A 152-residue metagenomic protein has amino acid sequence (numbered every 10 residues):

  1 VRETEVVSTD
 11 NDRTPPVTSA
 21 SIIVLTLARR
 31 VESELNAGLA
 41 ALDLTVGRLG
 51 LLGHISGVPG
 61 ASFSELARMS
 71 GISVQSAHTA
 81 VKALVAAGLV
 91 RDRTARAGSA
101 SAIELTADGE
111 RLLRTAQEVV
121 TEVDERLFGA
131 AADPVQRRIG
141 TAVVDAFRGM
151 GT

Functional and structural regions predicted by a protein language model:
V1-L42, L89, A102-L105, R111 (+1 more regions): N-terminal leader segment of winged-helix/HTH proteins
N11-R13, R68, A86, A100 (+1 more regions): Short, charged, intrinsically disordered terminal tails
L25, R29, S33-S76, A87: N-terminal helix-turn-helix DNA-binding core of bacterial DNA-binding proteins
A28, L113, F147-G151: A structural signal for well-ordered alpha-helices, especially hydrophobic packing surfaces of coiled-coils
L35-G38, L127, M150-T152: Amphipathic alpha-helical linker/stalk segments
G60, K82-V144: Charged, amphipathic alpha-helical coiled-coil/dimerization segments
T79: DNA-binding alpha-helical recognition surfaces that contact promoter or target DNA
